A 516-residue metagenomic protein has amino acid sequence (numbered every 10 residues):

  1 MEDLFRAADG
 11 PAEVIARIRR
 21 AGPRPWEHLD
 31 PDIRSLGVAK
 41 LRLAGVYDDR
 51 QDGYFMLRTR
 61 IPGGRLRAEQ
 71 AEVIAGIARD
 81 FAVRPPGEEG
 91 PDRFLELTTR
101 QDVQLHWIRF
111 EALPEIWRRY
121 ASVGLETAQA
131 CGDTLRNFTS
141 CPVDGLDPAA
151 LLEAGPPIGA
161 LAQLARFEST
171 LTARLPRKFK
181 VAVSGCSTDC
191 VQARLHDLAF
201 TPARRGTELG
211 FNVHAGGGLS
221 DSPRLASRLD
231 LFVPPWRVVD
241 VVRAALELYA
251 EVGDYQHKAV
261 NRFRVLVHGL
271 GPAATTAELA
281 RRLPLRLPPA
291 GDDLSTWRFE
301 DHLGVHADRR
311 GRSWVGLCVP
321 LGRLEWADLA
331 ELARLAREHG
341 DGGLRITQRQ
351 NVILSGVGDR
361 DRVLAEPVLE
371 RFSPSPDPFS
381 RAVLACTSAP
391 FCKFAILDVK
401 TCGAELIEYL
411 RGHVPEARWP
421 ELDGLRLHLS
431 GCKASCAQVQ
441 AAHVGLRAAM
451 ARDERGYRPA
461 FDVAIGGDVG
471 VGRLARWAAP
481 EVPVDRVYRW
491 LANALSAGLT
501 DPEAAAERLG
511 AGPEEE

Functional and structural regions predicted by a protein language model:
M1-Q70, D189, D197-T201, G206-T207 (+1 more regions): N-terminal basic/disordered segments at the start of proteins
E2-R6, A173-T276, A442-E503: Mobile "lid/hinge" segments at catalytic clefts and subdomain interfaces of large enzymes
D30-D32, D49-E208, D240, V315-R455: Small-residue-enriched alpha-helical segments and adjacent helix-cap loops that form tight helix-helix packing
D52-G53, F138-S140, L219-A226, D254-N261 (+5 more regions): Short acidic (Asp/Glu) and glycine-rich catalytic loops that position anionic groups and cofactors
L57-T59, G210-A215, T275, R310-V319 (+1 more regions): Generic recognition of long tandem-repeat/solenoid scaffolds
E111-E115, R119-G124, A250-D308, S313 (+2 more regions): Terminal amphipathic helices with adjacent charged low-complexity linkers/tails
T127-G132, L248-H257, L283-P289, V315 (+4 more regions): Flexible helix-coil linker/hinge segments at domain or subdomain boundaries
F299, V305-S313, V319-I346, V487-E516: Long hydrophobic segments that form regular secondary structure
